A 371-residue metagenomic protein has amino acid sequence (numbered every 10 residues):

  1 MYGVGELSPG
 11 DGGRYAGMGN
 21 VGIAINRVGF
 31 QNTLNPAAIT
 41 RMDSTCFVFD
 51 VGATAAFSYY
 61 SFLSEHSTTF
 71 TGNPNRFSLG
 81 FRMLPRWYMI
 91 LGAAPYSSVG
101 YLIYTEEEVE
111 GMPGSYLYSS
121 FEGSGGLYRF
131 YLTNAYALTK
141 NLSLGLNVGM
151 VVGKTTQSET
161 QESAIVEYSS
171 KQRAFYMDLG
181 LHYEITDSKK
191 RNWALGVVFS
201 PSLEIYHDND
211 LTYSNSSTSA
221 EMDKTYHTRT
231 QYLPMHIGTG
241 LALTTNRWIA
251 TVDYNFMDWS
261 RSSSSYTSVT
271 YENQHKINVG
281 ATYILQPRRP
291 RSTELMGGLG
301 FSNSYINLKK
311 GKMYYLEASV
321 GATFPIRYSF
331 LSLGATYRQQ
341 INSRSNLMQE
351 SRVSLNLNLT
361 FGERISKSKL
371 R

Functional and structural regions predicted by a protein language model:
M1-R371: Subset of outer-membrane beta-barrel
